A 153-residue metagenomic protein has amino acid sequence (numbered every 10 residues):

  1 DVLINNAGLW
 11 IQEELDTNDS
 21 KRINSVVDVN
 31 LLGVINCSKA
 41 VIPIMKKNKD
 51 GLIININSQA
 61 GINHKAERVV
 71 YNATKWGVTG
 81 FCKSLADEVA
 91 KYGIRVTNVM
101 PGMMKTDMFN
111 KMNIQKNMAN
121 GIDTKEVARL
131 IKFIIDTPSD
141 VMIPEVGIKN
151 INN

Functional and structural regions predicted by a protein language model:
A7-I11: Conserved NAD(P)H cofactor-binding loop of Rossmann-fold oxidoreductase domains
E14-L15, D19-V27: Substrate-binding pocket helix/loop in short-chain dehydrogenase/reductase
D16, N63-V69: Active-site loop immediately N-terminal to the catalytic Tyr-X3-Lys motif of short-chain dehydrogenase/reductase
S38, T74: Active-site helix of classical SDR
S58: Residue(s) in the substrate-gating loop at a strand-loop-helix junction that position the organic substrate next
N63, S84-I94: Active-site-adjacent segment of SDR/Rossmann-fold oxidoreductases
I94, N98, K116-N153: C-terminal helical subdomain
